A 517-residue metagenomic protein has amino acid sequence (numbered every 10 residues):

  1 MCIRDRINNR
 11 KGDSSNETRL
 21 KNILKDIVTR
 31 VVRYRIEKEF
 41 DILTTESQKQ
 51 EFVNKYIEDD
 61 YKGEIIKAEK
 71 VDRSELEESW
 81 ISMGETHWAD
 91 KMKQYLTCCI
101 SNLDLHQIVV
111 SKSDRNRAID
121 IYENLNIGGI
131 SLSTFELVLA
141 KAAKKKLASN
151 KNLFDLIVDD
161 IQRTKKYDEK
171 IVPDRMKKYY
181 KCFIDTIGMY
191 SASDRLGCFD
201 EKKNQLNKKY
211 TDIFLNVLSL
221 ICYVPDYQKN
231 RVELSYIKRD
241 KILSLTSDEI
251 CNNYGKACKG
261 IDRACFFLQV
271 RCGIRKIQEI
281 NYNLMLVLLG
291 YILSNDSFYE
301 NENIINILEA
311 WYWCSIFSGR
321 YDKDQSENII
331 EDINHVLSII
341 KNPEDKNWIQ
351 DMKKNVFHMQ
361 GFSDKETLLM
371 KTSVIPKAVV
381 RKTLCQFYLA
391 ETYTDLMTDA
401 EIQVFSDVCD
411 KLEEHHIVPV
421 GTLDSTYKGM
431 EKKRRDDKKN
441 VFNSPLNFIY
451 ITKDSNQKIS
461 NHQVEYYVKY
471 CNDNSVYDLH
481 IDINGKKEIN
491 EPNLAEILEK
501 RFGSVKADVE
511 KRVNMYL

Functional and structural regions predicted by a protein language model:
M1-I3: Short, small-residue-biased leader/transition segments that mark boundaries at the very start of proteins
D5-K208, C314, V464-E465, Y470 (+3 more regions): Basic- and aromatic-enriched surface patches that contact anionic nucleotides/nucleic acids
T86-K91, N102-L105, C251, L268-I277 (+3 more regions): Active-site-adjacent structural elements in folded domains
V138, T186-D364: A cross-family structural signal marking well-folded subdomains
I304, N472, V476-L517: C-terminal, well-folded lobe of enzymatic/effector domains
I316-Y427, Y450: Intrinsically disordered, low-complexity N-proximal targeting/linker segments that flank membranes
L412, G421-Q457: Short beta-strand-alpha-helix junction that forms the catalytic/metal-binding core of metal-dependent nuclease domains
N440-F442, K458-N484: Polybasic, low-complexity binding patches
